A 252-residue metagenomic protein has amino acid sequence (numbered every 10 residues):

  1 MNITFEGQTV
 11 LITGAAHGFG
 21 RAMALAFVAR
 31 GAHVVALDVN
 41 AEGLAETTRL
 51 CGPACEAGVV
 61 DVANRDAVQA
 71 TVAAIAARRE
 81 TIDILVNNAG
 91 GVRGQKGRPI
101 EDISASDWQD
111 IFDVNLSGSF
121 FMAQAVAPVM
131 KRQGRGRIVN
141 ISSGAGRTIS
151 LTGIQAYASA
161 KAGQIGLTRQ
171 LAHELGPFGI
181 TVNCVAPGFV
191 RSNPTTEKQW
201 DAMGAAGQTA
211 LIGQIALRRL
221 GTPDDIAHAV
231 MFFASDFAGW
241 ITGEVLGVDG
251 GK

Functional and structural regions predicted by a protein language model:
K96-I100, S104-F112, L211: Substrate-binding pocket helix/loop in short-chain dehydrogenase/reductase
F120-A123, R135, R219-V248: C-terminal substrate-recognition "lid" of short-chain dehydrogenase/reductases
A123, A160, T168: Active-site helix of classical SDR
P128, R147, H173-E174, G239: Alpha-helical segment proximal to the catalytic Tyr-Lys
S143: Residue(s) in the substrate-gating loop at a strand-loop-helix junction that position the organic substrate next
G176, T181, I241-G243: Short, small/polar-rich loop/turn modules that mediate ligand/substrate recognition or access, typified
P177, C184, F189-I215: A glycine/serine/threonine-rich, flexible loop-to-helix segment that serves as the NAD(P) cofactor-binding "lid"
